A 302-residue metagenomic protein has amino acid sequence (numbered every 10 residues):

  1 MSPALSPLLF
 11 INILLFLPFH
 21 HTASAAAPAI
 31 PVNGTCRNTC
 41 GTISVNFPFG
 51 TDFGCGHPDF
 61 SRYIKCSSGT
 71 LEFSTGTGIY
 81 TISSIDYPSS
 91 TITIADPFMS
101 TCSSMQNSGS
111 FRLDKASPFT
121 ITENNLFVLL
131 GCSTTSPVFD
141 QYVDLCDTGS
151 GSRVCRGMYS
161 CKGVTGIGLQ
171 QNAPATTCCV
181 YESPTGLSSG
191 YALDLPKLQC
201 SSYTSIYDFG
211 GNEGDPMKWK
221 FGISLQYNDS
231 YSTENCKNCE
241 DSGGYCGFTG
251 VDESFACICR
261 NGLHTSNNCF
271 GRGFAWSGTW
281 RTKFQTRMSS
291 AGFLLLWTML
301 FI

Functional and structural regions predicted by a protein language model:
P3-I302: Extracellular/lumenal glycoprotein segments
